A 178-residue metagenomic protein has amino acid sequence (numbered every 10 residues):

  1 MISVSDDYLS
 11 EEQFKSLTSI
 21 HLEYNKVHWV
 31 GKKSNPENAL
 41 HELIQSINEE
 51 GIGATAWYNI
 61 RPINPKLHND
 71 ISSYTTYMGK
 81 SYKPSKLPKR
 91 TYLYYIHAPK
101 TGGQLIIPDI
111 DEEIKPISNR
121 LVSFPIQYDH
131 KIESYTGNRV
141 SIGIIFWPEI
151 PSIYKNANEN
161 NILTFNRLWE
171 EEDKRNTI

Functional and structural regions predicted by a protein language model:
M1-L121, Q127-I178: Fe(II)/2-oxoglutarate oxygenase catalytic core
